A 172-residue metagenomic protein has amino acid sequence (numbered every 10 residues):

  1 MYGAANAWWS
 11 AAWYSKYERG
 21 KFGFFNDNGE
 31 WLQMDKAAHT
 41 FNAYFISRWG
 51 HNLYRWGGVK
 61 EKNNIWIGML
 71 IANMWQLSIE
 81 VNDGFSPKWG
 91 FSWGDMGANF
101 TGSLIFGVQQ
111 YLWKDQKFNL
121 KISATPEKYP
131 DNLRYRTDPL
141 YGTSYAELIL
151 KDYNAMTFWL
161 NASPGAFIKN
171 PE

Functional and structural regions predicted by a protein language model:
M1-E172: Hydrophobic alpha-helical membrane segments
